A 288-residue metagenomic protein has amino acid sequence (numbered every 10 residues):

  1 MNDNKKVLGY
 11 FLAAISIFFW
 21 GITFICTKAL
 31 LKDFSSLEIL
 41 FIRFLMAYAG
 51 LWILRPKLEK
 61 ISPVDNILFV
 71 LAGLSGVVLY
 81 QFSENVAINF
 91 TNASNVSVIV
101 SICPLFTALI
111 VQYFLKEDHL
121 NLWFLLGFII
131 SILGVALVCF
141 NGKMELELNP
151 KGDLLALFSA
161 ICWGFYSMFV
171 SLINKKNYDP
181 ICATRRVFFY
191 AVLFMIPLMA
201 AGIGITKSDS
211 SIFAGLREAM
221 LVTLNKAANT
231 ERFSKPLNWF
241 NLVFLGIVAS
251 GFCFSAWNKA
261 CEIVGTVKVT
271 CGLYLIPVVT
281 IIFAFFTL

Functional and structural regions predicted by a protein language model:
M1-E38, L146-K175, F194-P197: Glycine-/small-residue-enriched transmembrane alpha-helix faces in small-molecule transporters and effluxers
L8-S16, E59-V86, K151-S159, S210-F252: Loop-to-transmembrane-helix transition segments
F19, A29, D33-L79, P104-V111 (+3 more regions): Transmembrane alpha-helices of multi-pass small-molecule transport proteins
F19, T23-F24, W52-V100, I110 (+2 more regions): Specific transmembrane alpha-helical segments of multi-pass solute transporters/efflux pumps, especially DMT/EamA
L30, I39, R43, A87 (+6 more regions): Hydrophobic/aromatic residues within transmembrane alpha-helices of multi-pass small-molecule transporters
I42, Q81, V96-I102, F169-L193 (+2 more regions): Helix-helix packing/entry segments at the starts of transmembrane helices
L51, V70, I110, L120-N141 (+4 more regions): Hydrophobic transmembrane alpha-helices of multi-pass small-molecule transport proteins
S62-L68, S97-V100, K116-L137, L146-D153 (+1 more regions): Loop-to-transmembrane alpha-helix entry segments
